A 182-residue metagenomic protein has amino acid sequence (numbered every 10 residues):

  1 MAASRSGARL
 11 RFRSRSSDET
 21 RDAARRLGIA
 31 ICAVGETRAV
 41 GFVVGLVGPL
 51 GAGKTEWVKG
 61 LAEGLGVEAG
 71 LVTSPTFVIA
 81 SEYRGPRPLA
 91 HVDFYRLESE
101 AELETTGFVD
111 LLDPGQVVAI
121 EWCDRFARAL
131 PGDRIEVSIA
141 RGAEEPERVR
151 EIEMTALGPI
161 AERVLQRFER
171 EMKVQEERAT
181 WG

Functional and structural regions predicted by a protein language model:
M1-L10, A101-E104, V109-G182: Short phosphate-coordinating micro-motif centered on Lys-Gly-acidic
S4-A30: N-terminal pre-Walker A segment at the start of P-loop NTPase domains
A30-G41: Phosphate-binding P-loop
V43-G45: Short hydrophobic/aromatic beta-strand immediately N-terminal to the Walker A/P-loop
V47-P49: P-loop (Walker A) phosphate-binding loop of NTP-binding proteins
K54: Conserved lysine of the Walker
E63-V72: Post-Walker A helix-loop "phosphate-sensing" segment adjacent to the P-loop in P-loop NTPases
V72-T76, E82-W122: Conserved nucleotide-sensing/catalytic segment adjacent to the nucleotide-binding pocket in NTP-handling enzymes
